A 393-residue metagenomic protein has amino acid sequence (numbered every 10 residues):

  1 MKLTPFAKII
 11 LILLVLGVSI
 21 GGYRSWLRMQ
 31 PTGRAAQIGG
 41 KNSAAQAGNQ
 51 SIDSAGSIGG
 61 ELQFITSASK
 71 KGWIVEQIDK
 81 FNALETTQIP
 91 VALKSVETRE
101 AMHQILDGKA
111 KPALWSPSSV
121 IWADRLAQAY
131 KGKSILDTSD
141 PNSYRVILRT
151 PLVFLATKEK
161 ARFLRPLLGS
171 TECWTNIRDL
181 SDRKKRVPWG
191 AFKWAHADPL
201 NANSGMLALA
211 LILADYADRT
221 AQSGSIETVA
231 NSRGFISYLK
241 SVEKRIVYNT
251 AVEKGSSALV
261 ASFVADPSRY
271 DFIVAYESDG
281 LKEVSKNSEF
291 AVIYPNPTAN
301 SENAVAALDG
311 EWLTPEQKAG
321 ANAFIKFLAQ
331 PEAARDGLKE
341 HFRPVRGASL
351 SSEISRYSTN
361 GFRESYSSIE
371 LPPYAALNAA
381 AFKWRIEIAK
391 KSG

Functional and structural regions predicted by a protein language model:
K2-S25, M29-S43, A55-S57, G310-G393: Extracellular/periplasmic juxtamembrane helices and adjacent flexible linkers that interface with membrane partners
K8, P31-A191, A195-N201, I354 (+1 more regions): N-terminal segment of the mature folded domain
A55-S57, G108-A110, R145-L148, K185-W189 (+4 more regions): Extracellular/periplasmic catalytic domains that process cell-envelope and extracellular macromolecules
I65-S67, R165-P166, I177-K184, W189-G205 (+2 more regions): Short beta-strand->loop
K71-I78, R99-M102, V120-A123, A127 (+10 more regions): Extracytoplasmic/secreted envelope proteins and their assembly/folding machinery, especially bacterial periplasmic
I78-E85, K109, S116-S119, Y130 (+11 more regions): Sec/Tat-exported extracytoplasmic proteins
D140-F154, R233-K254, K286-L313, Q317-A319: Periplasmic-binding protein-like
L211-I293: Ligand-binding pocket segment of bilobal, Venus flytrap-like solute-binding proteins
